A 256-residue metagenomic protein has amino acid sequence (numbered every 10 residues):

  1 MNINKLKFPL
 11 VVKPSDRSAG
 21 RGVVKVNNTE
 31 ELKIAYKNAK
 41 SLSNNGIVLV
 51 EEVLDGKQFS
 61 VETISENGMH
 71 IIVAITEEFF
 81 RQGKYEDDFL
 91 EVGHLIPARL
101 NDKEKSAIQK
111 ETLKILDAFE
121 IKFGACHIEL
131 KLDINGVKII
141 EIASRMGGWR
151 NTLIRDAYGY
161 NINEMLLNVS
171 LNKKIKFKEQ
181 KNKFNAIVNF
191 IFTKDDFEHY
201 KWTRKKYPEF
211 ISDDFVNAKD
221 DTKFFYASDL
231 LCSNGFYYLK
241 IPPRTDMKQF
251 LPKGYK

Functional and structural regions predicted by a protein language model:
M1-L49, L54-G56, E66-G68, L95-K110 (+1 more regions): Active-site nucleotide/adenylate-binding loops and adjacent lid/helix of ATP-dependent enzymes
N2, N168-K256: Peripheral (often C-terminal) accessory segments that flank ATP-dependent C-N-forming ligase machineries
P14-R17, D88-F89, A227-S233: Short, flexible turn/loop "capping" segments at secondary-structure junctions
K40-S43, T112, L116-E120, K174 (+1 more regions): Structural signal for hydrophobic packing residues in well-ordered secondary-structure cores of soluble enzyme domains
I47, H127-E129: Residues at or immediately flanking beta-strands
E52-Q58, T63-I121, A125, L132 (+2 more regions): ATP-dependent carboxylate/phosphate-activation module, predominantly the ATP-grasp catalytic core and closely related
N135-K138: Conserved protein kinase catalytic/activation segment
E141-S144, I241: Active-site proximal loops enriched in glycine and acidic residues that flank catalytic Cys/His/Asp and coordinate
